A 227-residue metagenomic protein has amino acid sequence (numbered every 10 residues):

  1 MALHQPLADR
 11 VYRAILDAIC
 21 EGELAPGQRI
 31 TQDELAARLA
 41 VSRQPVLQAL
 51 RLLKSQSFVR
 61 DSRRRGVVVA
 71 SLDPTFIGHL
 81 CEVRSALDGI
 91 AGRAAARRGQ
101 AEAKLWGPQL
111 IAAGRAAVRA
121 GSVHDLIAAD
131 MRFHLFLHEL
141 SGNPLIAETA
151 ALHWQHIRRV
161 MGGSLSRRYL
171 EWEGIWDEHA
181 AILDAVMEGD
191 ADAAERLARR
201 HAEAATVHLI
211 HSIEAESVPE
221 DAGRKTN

Functional and structural regions predicted by a protein language model:
M1-R97, E195, T206, I210-N227: Short linear motifs at protein or domain termini
D9, R13, S85, L105-P108 (+1 more regions): Amphipathic alpha-helical repeat elements characteristic of tetratricopeptide repeat
K54-R60, A151-H156, L170-E173: Mobile beta-alpha loop/short-helix "lid" or hinge segments that flank ligand
F76, G99-A103, S122-L126, G142 (+3 more regions): Residue-level recognition of alpha-helical structural elements
L80, G107, L126, D130 (+5 more regions): Hydrophobic packing residues in well-ordered alpha-helices of helical domains and bundles
V83-R98, M131-Y169, H208: Hydrophobic, amphipathic alpha-helical faces that serve as interaction scaffolds
D88-A116: Amphipathic alpha-helical dimerization/coiled-coil segments that flank or bridge DNA-binding/regulatory modules
P108-R115, A120, H134, G163-N227: C-terminal all-alpha effector/ligand-binding and dimerization domain of prokaryotic HTH-type transcriptional repressors
